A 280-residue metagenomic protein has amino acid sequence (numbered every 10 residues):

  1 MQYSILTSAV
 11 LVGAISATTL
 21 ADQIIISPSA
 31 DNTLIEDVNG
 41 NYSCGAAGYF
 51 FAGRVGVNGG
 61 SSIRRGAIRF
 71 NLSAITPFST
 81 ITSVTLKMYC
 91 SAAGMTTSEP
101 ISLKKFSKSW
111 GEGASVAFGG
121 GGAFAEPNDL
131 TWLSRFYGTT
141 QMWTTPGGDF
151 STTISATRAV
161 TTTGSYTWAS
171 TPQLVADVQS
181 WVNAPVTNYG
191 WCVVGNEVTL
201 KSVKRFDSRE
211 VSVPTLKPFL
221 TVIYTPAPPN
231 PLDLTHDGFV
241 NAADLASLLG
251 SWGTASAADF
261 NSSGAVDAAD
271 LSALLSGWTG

Functional and structural regions predicted by a protein language model:
M1-A9: Bacterial N-terminal signal peptides that target proteins for export
A21-A74, G111, E197-L200, E210-P226: Flexible, small-residue-rich N-terminal segments that precede or flank a structured functional core
P28, A93-S180: Beta-strand-rich interaction/scaffold domains
F70, T80-A92, L220: A short beta-strand element within beta-rich, extracytoplasmic domains of secreted/secretory-pathway proteins
F78, Y89-S98, T199-K201: Extended, low-complexity, turn-rich repeat/linker tracts enriched in Gly/Pro/Ser/Thr and Asp/Glu that occur
T171-P214, I223-P226: Ser/Thr/Pro-rich, low-complexity mucin-like regions that serve as glycosylated stalks/linkers or repetitive adhesive
T225-G280: Cellulosome-associated attachment modules in secreted, modular CAZymes
